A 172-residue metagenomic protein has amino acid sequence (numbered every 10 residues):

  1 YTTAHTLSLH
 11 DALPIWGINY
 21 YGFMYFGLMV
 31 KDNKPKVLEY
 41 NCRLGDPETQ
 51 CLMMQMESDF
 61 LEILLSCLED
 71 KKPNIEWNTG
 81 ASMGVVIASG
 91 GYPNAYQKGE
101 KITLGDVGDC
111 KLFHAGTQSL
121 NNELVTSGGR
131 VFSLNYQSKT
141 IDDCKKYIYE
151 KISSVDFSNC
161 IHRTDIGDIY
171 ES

Functional and structural regions predicted by a protein language model:
Y1-D11: Single conserved hydrophobic/aromatic residue that forms the stacking wall/gate of nucleotide- or nucleobase-binding
T3, P14-N19, I75-E76, E123-T126: Short Gly/Pro-enriched turn/cap motifs at secondary-structure boundaries
P14-D46: Conserved metal-phosphate-binding beta-hairpin within the catalytic cores of diverse ATP-dependent phosphoryl-transfer
L38-L52, G91-Y92, Q118-L120: Glycine-rich phosphate/pyrophosphate-binding beta-alpha loops
M54-E57: Conserved ATP/PPi-binding loop(s) of AMP-dependent carboxylate-activating enzymes
L65-S172: Peripheral (often C-terminal) accessory segments that flank ATP-dependent C-N-forming ligase machineries
